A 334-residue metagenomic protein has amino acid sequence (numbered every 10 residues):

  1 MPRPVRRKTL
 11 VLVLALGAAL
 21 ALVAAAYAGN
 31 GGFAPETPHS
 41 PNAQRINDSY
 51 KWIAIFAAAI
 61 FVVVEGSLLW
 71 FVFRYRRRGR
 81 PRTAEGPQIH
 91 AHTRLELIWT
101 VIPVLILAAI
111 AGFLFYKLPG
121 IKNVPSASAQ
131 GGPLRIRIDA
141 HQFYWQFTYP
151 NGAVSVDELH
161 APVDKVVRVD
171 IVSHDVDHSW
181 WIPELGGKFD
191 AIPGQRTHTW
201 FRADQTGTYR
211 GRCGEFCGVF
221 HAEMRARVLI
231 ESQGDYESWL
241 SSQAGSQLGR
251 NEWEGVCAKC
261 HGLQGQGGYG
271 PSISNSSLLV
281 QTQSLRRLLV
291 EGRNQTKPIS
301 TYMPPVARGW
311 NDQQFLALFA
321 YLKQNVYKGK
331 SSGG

Functional and structural regions predicted by a protein language model:
P2-I60: Hydrophobic alpha-helical segments
A28-W52, V72-V256, R287, Q313 (+1 more regions): Non-transmembrane, membrane-proximal soluble domains of secreted or membrane proteins
S49, A59, Y321-N325, S332: Aromatic- and Gly/Pro-enriched helix-to-coil junctions and flexible linker segments
F61-R77: Alpha-helical transmembrane segments
E65-L68, L114, Y269: Hydrophobic/aromatic residues in alpha-helical transmembrane segments
L229-G234, I273-L279: Short cysteine/histidine-rich metal-coordination sites, predominantly Zn2+-binding motifs
S241-A244, E254, G262-Q264, G268 (+1 more regions): Extracytoplasmic electron-transfer domains, predominantly the class I c-type cytochrome c fold
